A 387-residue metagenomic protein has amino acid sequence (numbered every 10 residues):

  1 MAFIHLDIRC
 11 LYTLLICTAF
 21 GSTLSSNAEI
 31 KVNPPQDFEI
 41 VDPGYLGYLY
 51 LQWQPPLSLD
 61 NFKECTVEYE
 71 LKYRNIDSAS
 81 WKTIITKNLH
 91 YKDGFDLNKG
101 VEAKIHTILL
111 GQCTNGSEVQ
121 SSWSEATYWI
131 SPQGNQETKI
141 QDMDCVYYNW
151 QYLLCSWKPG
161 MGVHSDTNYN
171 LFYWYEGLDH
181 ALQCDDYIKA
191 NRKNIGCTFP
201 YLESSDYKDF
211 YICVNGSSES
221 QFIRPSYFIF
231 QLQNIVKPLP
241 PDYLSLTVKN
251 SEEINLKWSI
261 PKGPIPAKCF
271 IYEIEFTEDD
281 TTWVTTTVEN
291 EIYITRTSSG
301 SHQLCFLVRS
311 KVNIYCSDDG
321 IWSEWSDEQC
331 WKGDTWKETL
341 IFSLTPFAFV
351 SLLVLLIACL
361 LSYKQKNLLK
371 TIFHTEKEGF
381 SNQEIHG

Functional and structural regions predicted by a protein language model:
M1-D37, C65, E70-I76, V101-K104: N-terminal Sec-dependent signal peptide, specifically the hydrophobic helical h-region
A2-L11, C17, I76, H90-Q120 (+2 more regions): Beta-strand-rich modules
S22-I30, L109-Q136, S218-P238, N313-I341: Extracellular fibronectin type III
G47-K63, Q151-V163, L246-T247, E252-A267: Conserved aromatic anchor
S80-L89, C184-K193, W283-E291, W322: Short beta-strand segments within Ig-like beta-sandwich modules, predominantly Fibronectin type-III
F228-I229, Q233, L246, S251-E253 (+2 more regions): Extracellular juxtamembrane "stalk/ectodomain stem" immediately N-terminal to a transmembrane helix in metazoan
E338-L361: Single-pass type I membrane protein transmembrane segment
L355-G387: Cytosolic C-terminal tails of single-pass type I membrane
